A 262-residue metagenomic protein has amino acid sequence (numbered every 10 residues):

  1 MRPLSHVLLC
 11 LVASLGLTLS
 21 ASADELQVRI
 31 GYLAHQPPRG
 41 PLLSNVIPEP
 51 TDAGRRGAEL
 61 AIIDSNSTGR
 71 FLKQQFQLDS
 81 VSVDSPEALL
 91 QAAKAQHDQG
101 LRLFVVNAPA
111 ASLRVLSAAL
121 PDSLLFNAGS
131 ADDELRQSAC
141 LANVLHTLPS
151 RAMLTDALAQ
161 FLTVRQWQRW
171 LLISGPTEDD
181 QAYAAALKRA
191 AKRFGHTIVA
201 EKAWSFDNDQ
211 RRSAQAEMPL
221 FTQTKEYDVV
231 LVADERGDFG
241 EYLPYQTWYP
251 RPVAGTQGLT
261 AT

Functional and structural regions predicted by a protein language model:
V7-T18: Bacterial N-terminal signal peptides
D24-A95: N-terminal extracellular/periplasmic Venus flytrap/periplasmic-binding protein-like
G31-Y32, Q96-P109, F126-A128, R169-S174 (+2 more regions): Periplasmic-binding protein-like
N45-R56, V83, E87, N107-A110 (+4 more regions): Soluble non-cytosolic domains of exported or imported proteins
E49, T68-Q137, T147, G237-D238: Beta-alpha junction/loop-to-helix N-cap segments that form part of ligand/metal-binding clefts
S67-S85, C140-N143, A191-R211: Short beta-strand elements in bilobed, periplasmic/extracellular small-molecule ligand-binding domains
S117-L125, Y183-T262: Extracellular/periplasmic bilobed ligand-binding domains
V144-W204: An alpha-beta-alpha
